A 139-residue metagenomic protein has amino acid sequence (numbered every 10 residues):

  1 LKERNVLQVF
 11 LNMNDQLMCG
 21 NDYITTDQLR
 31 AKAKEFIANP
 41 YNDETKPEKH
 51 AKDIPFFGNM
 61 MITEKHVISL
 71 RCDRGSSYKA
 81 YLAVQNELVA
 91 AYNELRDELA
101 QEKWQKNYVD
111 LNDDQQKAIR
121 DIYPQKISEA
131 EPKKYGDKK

Functional and structural regions predicted by a protein language model:
L1-K139: Long, low-hydrophobicity, acidic/polar, solvent-exposed interaction domains
